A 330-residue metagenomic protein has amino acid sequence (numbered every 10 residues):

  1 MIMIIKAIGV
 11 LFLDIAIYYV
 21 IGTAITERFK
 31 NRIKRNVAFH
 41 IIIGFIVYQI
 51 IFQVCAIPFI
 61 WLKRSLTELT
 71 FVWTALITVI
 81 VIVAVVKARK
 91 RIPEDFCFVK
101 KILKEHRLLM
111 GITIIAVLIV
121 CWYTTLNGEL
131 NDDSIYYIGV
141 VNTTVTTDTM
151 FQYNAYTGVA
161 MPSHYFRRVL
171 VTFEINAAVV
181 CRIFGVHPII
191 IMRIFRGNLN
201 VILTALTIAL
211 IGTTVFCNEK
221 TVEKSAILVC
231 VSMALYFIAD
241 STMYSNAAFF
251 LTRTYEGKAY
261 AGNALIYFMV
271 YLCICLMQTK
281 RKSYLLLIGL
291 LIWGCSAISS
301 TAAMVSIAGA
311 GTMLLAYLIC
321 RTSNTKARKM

Functional and structural regions predicted by a protein language model:
M1-K101, M330: Membrane-embedded, hydrophobic transmembrane alpha-helices
L13-V20, V72-I77, L199, L203 (+1 more regions): Membrane-embedded alpha-helical segments of multi-pass membrane proteins, especially the transmembrane helices
V20-R35, I57, T207-V231, C275-Q278: Transmembrane alpha-helical segments of multipass membrane enzymes and assembly factors that act on membrane-embedded
N31-Y48, H106-R107, T221-V229, R281-I288 (+1 more regions): Membrane-interfacial loop-to-transmembrane alpha-helix junctions, especially the N-terminal start
A116-I238, S245-Y255, A264: Active-site lumenal/periplasmic loops and adjacent helix-entry segments of GT-C-fold, multi-pass membrane
I266-Y284: Membrane-interface transmembrane helices that cradle and orient dolichyl/undecaprenyl
Y284-T301: Membrane-interface alpha helices of multi-pass inner-membrane proteins
S306-K329: Perimembrane helix-loop-helix junctions
